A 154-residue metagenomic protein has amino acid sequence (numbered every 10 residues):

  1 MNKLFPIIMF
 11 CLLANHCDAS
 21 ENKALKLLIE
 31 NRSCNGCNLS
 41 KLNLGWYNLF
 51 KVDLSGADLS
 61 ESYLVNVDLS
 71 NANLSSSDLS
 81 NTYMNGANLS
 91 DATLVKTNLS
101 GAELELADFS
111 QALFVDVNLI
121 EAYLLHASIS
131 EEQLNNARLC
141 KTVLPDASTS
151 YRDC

Functional and structural regions predicted by a protein language model:
L4-L13: Sec-dependent N-terminal signal peptides
N15-A19: Sec/Tat signal peptide C-region and signal peptidase I cleavage site
S20-C154: Tandem repeat scaffolds
